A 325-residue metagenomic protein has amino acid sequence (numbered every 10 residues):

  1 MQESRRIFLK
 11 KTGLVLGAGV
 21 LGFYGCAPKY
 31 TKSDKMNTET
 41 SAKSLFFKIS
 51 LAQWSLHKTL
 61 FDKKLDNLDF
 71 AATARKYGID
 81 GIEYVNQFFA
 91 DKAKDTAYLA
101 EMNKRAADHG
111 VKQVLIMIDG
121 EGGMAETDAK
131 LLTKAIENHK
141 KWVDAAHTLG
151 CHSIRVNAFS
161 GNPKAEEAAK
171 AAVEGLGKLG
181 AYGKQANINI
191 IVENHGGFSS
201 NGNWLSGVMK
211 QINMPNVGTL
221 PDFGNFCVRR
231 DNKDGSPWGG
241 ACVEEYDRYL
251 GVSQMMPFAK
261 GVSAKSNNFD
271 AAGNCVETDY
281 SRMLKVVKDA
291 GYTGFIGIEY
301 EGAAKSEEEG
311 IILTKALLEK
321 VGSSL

Functional and structural regions predicted by a protein language model:
M1, I7-A27: N-terminal export signals
G25-W54: C-terminal segment of N-terminal export signals and the immediately downstream linker at the start of the mature
E39-F46, A71-K76, A93-V114, K140-L149 (+4 more regions): Acidic (Asp/Glu)-rich catalytic clusters
F47-Q53, I82-Y84, Q113-I118, I154-V156 (+4 more regions): Hydrophobic faces of well-ordered beta-strands that scaffold small-molecule active sites in alpha/beta enzyme cores
N67, L99, A135-H139, A169-A172 (+7 more regions): Aromatic/hydrophobic pocket-lining residues that form the small-molecule binding cavity in soluble enzyme cores
D80-G177, K184-N189, N225, R230-K233 (+2 more regions): Structural motif corresponding to the early beta-alpha repeats
G81-I82, G177-K285: Acidic/histidine-rich catalytic cores of soluble enzymes
E308-S324: C-terminal helical cap(s) of enzyme catalytic domains, especially alpha/beta-barrels
